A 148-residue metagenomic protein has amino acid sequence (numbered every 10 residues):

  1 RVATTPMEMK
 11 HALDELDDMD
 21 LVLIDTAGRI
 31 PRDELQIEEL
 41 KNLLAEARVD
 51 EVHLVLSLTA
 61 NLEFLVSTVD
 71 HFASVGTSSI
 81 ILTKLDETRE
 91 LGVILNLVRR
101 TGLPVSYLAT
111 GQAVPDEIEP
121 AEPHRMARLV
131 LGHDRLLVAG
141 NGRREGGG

Functional and structural regions predicted by a protein language model:
R1-E38, A47, S57: Switch II (G3) loop of P-loop NTPases
P6-M7, T59-N61, E87-T88: Short beta->alpha connector loops
V22-A27, A73, T77, M126-R135: A polyampholytic, Gly/Pro-enriched intrinsically disordered region
L23-I24, V49-L56, A73-P115: Conserved beta-strand/loop subsegment of P-loop NTPase cores
P31-E39, F64-V66, L91-V93: Conserved ATPase-coupling elements of RecA-like P-loop NTPase cores
A47-A60, F64-T68: Phosphate/Mg2+-binding loops and adjacent switch elements in nucleotide/diphosphate-handling enzyme cores
I94-G148: NTP-binding/hydrolysis catalytic cores, primarily Walker-type P-loop NTPases
